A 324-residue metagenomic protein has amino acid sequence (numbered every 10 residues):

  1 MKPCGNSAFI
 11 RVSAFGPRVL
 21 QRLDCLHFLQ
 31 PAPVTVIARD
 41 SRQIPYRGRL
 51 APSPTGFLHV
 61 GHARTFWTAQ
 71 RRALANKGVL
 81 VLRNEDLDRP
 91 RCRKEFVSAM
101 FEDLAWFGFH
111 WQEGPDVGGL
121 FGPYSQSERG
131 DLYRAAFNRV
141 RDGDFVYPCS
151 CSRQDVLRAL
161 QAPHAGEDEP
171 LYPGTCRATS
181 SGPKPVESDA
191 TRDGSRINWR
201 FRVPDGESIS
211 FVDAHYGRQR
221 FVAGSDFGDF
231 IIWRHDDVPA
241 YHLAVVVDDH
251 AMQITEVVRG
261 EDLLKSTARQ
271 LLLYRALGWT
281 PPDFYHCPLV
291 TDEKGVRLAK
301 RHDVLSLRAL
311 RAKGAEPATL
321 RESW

Functional and structural regions predicted by a protein language model:
A8-V12, G16-F57, A75, L80 (+5 more regions): Non-catalytic terminal extensions that flank enzyme cores
T35-A165, E261-D262, S266-W279: N-terminal Rossmann-like or analogous alpha/beta NTP/dinucleotide-binding catalytic cores that position adenine
P52, R83, G119-P123, G143 (+4 more regions): A near-ubiquitous, low-amplitude feature marking generic local secondary-structure context
F101-W111, Y133-C149, D168-P185, V304-T319: Short, Lys/Arg-enriched charge-dense amphipathic segments
Q112-P115, P281-F284, A318-L320: Short, surface-exposed acidic
R153-L298, S306-R311: Active-site cores that bind ATP or allylic diphosphates and position pyrophosphate for catalysis
